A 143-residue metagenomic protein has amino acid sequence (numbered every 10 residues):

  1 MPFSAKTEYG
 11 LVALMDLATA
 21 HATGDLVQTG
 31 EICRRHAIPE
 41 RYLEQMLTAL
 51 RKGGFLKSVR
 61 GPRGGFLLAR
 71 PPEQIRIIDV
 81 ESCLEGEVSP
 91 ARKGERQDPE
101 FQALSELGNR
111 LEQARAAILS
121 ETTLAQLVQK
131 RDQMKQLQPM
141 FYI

Functional and structural regions predicted by a protein language model:
F3-I38: N-terminal helix-turn-helix DNA-binding core of bacterial DNA-binding proteins
R34, R51-K52: Alpha-helical residues within the helix-turn-helix
R41: Key DNA-contact positions within bacterial/archaeal DNA-binding proteins
L47-T48: Short, hydrophobic-biased segments on the C-terminal half of alpha helices that form "recognition helices"
F55-P62, L67-L68: Beta-hairpin "wing" of winged helix-turn-helix
P72-R96, R110-Q113: Conserved segment of winged-helix/HTH DNA-binding domains
R96-I143: C-terminal regulatory/oligomerization modules of transcriptional regulators
